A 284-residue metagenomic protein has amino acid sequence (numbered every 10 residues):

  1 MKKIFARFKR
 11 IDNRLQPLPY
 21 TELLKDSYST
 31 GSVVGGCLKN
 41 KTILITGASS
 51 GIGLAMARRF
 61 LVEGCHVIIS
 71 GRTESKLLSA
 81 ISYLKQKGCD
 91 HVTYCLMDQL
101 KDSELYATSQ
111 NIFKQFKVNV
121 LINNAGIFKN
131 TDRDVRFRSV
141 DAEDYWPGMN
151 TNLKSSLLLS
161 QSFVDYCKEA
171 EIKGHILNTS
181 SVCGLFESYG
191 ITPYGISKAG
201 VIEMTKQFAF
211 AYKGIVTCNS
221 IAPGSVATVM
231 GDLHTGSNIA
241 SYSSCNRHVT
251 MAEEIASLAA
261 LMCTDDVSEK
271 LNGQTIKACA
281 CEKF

Functional and structural regions predicted by a protein language model:
A6, R10-Y28, S220, I239-E282: C-terminal helical subdomain
S49-G51: Conserved glycine-rich cofactor-binding loop
C65-S79: Conserved glycine-rich Rossmann-like NAD(P)H-binding loop of the short-chain dehydrogenase/reductase
F128-W146, G190-P193, D232: Conserved mid-core segment of classical short-chain dehydrogenase/reductases
R138-L157, L177, V201: Catalytic Tyr-X3-Lys loop
S160, S197, T205: Active-site helix of classical SDR
D165, F210-G214: Alpha-helical segment proximal to the catalytic Tyr-Lys
S181: Residue(s) in the substrate-gating loop at a strand-loop-helix junction that position the organic substrate next
